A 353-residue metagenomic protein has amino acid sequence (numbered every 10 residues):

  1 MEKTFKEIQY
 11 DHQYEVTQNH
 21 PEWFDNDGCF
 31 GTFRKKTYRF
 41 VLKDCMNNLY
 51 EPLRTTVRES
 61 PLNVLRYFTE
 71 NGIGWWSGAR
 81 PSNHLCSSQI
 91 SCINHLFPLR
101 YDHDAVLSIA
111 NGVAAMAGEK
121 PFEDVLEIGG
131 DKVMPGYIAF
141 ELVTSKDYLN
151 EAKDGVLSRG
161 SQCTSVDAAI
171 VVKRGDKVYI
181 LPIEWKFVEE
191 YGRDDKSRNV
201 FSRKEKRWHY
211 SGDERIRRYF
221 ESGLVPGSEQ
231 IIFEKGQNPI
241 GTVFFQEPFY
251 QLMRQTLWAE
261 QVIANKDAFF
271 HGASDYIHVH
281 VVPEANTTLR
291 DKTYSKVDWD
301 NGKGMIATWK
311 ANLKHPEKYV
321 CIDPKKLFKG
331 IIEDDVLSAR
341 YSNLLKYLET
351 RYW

Functional and structural regions predicted by a protein language model:
M1-W353: Charged, terminal alpha-helix-loop-beta segments that serve as non-catalytic nucleic-acid engagement and/or assembly
